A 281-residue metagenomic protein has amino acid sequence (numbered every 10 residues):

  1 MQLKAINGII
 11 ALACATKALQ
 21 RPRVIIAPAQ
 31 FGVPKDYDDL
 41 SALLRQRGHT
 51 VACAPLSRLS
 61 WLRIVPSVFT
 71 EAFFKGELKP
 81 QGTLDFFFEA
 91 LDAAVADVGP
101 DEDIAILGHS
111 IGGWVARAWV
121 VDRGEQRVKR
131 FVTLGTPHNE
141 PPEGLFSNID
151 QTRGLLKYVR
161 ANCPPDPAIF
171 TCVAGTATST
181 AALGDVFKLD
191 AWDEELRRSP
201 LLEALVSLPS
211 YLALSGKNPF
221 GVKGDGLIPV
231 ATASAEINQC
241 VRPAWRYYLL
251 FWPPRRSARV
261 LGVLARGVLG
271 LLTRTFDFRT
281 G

Functional and structural regions predicted by a protein language model:
M1-Q20: N-terminal chloroplast transit peptides
Q20-I104: Active-site catalytic motif of lipid deacylating hydrolases and related acyltransferases
A27-A29, H109-S110, G135, D225: The conserved beta1-alpha1 loop
Q30-G32, S57-L59, G112-G113, P137-N139 (+3 more regions): Short, solvent-exposed loop/turn segments at secondary-structure junctions
S41-L44, W119-E125, S147-Q151, L189-D190 (+1 more regions): Glycine-rich, phosphate-binding/catalytic loops in enzymes
V51, F69-F73, D85-A181: Serine-dependent carboxylesterase/thioesterase catalytic core of lipase-like alpha/beta-hydrolase/SGNH enzymes
L59-G82, E143-V159, T180-F220: Alpha-helical membrane-targeting segments
P167-G281: C-terminal catalytic-base region of ester-bond hydrolases, centering on the histidine of the charge-relay
